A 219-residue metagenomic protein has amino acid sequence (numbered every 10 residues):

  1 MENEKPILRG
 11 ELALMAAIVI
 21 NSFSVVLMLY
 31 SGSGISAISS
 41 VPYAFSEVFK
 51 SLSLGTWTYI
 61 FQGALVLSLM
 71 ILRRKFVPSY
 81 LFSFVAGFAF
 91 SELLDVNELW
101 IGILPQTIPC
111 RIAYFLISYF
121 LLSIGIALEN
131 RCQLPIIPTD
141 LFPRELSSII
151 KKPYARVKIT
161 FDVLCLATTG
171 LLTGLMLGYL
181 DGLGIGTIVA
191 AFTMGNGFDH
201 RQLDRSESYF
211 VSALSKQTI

Functional and structural regions predicted by a protein language model:
M1-I219: Core subunits and conserved enzymes of cellular information-processing and envelope-translocation systems across
